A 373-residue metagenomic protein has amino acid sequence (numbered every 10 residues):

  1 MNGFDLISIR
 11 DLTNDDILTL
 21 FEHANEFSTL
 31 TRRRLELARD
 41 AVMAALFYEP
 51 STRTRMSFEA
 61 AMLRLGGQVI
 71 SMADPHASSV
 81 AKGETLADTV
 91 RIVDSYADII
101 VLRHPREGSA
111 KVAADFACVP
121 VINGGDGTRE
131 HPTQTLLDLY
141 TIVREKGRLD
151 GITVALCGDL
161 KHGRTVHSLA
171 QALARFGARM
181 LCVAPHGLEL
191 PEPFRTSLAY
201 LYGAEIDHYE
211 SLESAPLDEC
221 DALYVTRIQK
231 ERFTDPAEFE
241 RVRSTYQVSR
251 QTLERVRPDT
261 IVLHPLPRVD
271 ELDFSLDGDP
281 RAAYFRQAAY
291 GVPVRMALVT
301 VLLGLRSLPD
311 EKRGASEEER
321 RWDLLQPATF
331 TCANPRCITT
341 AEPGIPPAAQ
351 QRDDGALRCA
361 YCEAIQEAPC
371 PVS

Functional and structural regions predicted by a protein language model:
M1-M56, A60: Positively charged, low-complexity intrinsically disordered leader regions
E36-V143, D270-D273: Phosphate/diphosphate ligand-binding glycine-rich loop within oxidoreductases
Y48-A61, R144-V225, A356-I365: Glycine-rich phosphate/diphosphate-binding loop of Rossmann-like nucleotide-binding domains
A199-L276, R281: Rossmann-like adenosine-cofactor binding region
D259-T260, P265-K312: Adenosine-phosphate binding glycine-rich loop
A333-I338, A360-E363: Cys/His-coordinated zinc-binding microdomains
I338-P346, A368-P369: Short, non-ligating residues that shape and space the ligands of small metal-coordination modules and catalytic
I345-L357: Short linker/helix segments within small regulatory modules
